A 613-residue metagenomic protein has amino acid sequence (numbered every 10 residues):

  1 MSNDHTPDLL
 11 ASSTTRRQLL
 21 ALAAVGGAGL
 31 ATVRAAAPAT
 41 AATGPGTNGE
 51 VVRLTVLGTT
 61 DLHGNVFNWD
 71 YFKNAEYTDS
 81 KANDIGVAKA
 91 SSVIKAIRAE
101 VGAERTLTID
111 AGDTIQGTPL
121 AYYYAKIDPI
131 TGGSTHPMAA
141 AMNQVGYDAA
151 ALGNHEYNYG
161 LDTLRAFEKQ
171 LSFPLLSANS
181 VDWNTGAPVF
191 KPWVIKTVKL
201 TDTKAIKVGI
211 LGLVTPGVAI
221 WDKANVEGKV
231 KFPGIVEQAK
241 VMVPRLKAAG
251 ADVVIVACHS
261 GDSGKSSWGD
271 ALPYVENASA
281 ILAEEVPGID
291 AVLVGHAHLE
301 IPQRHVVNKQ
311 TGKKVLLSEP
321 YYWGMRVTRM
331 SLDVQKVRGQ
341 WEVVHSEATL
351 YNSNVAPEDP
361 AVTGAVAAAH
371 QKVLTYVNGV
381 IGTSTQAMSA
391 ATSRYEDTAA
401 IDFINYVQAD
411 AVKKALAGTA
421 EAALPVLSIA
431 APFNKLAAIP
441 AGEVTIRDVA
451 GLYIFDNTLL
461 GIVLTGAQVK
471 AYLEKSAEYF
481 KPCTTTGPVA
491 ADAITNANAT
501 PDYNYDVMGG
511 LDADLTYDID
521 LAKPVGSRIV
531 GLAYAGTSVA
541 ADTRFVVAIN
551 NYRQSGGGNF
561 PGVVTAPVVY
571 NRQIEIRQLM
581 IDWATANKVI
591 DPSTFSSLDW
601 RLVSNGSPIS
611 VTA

Functional and structural regions predicted by a protein language model:
S2-L30, A42-N354, A400-D410, T419 (+3 more regions): Acidic, metal/ion-coordinating pockets
R34-A42: Sec-dependent signal peptide cleavage junction
A39, G212-A224, H345-A348, G364-Q371 (+2 more regions): N-terminal accessory/precursor segments of enzymes
A41-T43, T612-A613: Composition-driven, intrinsically disordered low-complexity tracts enriched in small residues
E50-T55, N65, T78, I85 (+6 more regions): Feature captures C-terminal
A111, T383, A430: Short acidic/histidine-centered micro-motifs embedded in hydrophobic/aromatic stretches that mark compact functional
E358-A361, D397: Membrane-proximal interfacial segments on either side of biological membranes
V380-D397: Glycine-rich phosphate/diphosphate-binding loops and the adjacent beta-loop-alpha structural elements that coordinate
